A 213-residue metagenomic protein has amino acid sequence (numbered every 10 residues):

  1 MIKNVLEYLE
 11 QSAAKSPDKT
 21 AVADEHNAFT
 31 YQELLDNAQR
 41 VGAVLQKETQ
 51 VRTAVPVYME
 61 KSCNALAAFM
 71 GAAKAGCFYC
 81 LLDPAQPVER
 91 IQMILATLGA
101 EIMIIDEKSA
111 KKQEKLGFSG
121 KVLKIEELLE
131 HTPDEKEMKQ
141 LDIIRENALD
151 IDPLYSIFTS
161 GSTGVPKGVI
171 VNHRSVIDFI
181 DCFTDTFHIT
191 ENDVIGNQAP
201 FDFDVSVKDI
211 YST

Functional and structural regions predicted by a protein language model:
M1-I177, F187-H188: Carrier-protein-dependent adenylate-forming modules in NRPS/ANL systems
V51-T53, E191, N197, V207: His-Asp-centered acyl/peptidyl-transfer active-site segments
G71-A75, S206-T213: Conserved short alpha-helical elements in the N-terminal third of ANL/AMP-binding
I91, A110, V194, K208-I210: Short functional linear motifs
A148-I151, D193, V205: Activation segment
I180-F183: Conserved N-terminal segment of class I S-adenosyl-L-methionine
